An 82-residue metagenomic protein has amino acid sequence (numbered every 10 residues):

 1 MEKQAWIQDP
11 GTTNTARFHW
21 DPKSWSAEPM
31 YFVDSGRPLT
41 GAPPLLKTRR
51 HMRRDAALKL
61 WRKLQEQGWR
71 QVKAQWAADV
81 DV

Functional and structural regions predicted by a protein language model:
M1-V82: Terminus-proximal functional modules
